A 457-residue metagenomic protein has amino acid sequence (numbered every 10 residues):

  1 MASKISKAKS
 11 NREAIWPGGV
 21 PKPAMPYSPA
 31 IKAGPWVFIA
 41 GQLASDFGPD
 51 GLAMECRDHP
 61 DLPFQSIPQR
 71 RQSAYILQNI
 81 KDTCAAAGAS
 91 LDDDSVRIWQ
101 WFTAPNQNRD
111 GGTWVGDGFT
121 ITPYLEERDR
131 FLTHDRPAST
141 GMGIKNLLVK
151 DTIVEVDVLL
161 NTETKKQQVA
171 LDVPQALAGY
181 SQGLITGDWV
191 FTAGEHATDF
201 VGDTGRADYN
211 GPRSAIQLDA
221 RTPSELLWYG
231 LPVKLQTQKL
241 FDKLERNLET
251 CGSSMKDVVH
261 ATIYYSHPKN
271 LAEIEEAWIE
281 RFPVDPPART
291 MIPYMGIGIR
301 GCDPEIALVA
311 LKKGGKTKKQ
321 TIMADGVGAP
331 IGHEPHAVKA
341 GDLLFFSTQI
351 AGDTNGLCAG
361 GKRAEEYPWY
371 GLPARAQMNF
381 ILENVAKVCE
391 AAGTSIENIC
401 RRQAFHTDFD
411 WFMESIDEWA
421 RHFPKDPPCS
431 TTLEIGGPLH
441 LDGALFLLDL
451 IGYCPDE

Functional and structural regions predicted by a protein language model:
M1-R97, F102-D242, R246-H260, Y265-E383 (+2 more regions): N-terminal presequence-like segments and the immediate start of the first folded domain
